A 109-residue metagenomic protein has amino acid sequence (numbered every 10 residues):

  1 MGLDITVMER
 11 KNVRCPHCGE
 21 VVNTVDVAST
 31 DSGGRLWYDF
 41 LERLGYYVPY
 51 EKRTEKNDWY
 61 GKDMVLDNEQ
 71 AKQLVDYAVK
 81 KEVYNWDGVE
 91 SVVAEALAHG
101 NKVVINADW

Functional and structural regions predicted by a protein language model:
M1-W109: Acidic (Asp/Glu-rich) sequence patches and key acidic residues that form negatively charged surfaces used
